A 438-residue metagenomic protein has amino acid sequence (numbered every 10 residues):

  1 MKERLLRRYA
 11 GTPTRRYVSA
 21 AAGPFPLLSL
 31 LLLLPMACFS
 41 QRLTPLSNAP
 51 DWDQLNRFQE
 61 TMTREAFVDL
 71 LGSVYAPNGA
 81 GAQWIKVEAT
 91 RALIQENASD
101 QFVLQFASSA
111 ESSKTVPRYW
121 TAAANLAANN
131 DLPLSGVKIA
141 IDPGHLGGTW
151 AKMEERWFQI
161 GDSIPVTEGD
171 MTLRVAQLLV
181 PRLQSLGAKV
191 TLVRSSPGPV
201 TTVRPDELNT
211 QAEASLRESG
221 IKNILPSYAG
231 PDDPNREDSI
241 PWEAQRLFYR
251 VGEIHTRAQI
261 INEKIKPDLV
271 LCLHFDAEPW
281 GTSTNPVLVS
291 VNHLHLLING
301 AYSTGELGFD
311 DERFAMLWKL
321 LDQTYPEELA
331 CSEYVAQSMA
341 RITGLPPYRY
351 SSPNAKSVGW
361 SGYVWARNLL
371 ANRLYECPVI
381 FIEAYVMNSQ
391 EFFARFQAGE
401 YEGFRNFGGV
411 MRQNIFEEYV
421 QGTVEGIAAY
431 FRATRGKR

Functional and structural regions predicted by a protein language model:
K2-R8, T12-R16: Short polybasic linear motifs
L5, F39-R438: Catalytic-site microenvironment of enzymes that process N-acetyl-hexosamine-containing cell-wall polysaccharides
A10-T14, A21-A22, E263, W280: A periodicity- and composition-biased signal for non-globular, repetitive helical segments
G23, L31-L32: Hydrophobic alpha-helical transmembrane segments of integral membrane proteins, especially lipid-exposed positions
P35-A37: N-terminal signal peptide c-region/cleavage motif recognized by signal peptidases
